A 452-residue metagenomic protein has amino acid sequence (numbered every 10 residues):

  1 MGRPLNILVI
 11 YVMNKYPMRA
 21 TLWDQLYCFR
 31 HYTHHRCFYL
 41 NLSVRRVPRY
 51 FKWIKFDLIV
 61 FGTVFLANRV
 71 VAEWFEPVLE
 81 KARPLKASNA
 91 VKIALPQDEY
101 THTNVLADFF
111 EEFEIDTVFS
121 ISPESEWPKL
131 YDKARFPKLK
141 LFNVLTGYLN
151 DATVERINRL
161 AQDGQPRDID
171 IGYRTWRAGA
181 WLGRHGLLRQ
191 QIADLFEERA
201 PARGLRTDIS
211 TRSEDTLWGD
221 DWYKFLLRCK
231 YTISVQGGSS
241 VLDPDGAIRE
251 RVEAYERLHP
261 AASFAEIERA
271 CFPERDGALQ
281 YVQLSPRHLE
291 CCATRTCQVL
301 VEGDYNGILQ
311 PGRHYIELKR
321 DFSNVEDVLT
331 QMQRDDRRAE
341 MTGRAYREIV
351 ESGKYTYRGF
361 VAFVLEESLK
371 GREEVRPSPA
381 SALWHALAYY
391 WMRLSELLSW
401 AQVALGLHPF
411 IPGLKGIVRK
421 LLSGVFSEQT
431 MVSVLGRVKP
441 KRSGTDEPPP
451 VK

Functional and structural regions predicted by a protein language model:
R3, N324-K452: C-terminal amphipathic helix plus adjacent low-complexity, charged tail appended to glycosyltransferase catalytic
R3-N6, R167-I169: Nucleotide donor/acceptor-binding cores
P4-P137, A152-I157: Extended catalytic core of nucleotide-activated donor transferases of GT-like folds
Y11-V12, F56-N68, I171-A178, I233-G238 (+1 more regions): Short loop/turn segments at strand-loop or loop-helix junctions that form parts of catalytic or ligand-binding pockets
K15-R19, A67-V70, T101-V105, S125-L130 (+10 more regions): Short catalytic/ligand-binding loop motif for oxyanion handling, primarily in non-cytosolic enzymes, centered on
M18-L22, L149-A278, S285, D335: Conserved catalytic-core segment of nucleotide-activated headgroup transferases in glycan assembly
W23-T33, Y39-N41, A94, D221-L387: Catalytic binding pocket for nucleotide-activated donors in carbohydrate/polymer assembly enzymes
Y39-R46, P96-E99, T207-W218, G303: Acidic carboxylate-rich catalytic motifs and surrounding loops in phosphoryl-/glycosyl-chemistry enzymes
